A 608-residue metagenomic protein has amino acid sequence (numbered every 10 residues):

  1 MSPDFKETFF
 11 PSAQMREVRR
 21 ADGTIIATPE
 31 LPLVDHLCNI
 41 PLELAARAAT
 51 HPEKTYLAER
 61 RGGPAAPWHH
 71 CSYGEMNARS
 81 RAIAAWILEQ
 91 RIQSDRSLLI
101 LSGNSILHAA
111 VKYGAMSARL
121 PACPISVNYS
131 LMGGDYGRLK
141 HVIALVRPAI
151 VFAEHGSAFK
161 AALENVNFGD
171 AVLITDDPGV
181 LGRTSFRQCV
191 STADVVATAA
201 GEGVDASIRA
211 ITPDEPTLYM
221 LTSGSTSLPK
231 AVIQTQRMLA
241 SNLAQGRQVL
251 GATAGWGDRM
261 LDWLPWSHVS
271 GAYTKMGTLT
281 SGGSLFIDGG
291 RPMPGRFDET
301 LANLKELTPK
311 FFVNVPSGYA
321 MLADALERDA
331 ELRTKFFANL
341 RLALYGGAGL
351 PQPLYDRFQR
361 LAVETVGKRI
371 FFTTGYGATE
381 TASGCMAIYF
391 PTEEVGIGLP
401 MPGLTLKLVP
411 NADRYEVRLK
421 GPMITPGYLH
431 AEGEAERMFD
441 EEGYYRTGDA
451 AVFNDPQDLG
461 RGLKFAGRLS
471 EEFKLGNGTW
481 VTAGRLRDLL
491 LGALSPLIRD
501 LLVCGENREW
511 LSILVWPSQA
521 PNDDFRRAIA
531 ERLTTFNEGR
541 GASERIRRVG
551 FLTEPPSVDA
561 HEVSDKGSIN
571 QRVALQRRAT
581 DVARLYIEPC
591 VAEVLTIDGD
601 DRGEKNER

Functional and structural regions predicted by a protein language model:
P52-T55, I174-T175, V180, R187-L221 (+2 more regions): Conserved pre-ATP/AMP-binding loop-to-beta segment of ANL
L57-A110, S130-K140, S191-A197, Q234-R237: Conserved AMP-binding/adenylate-forming core of the ANL superfamily
H69-G74, I208-A210, T217-A244: Conserved AMP-binding A3 loop
N77-I83, V196-E202, P213, V232-T253: Conserved structural elements of the adenylate-forming
Y129-N167, R183-F186, A199-G201, N242-L261 (+1 more regions): Conserved ATP-dependent adenylate/AMP-binding module captured primarily in the ANL superfamily
V190, D194, S281, L301 (+4 more regions): Gly/Ser/Thr-rich phosphate-binding loop
A240-R259, S267-E331: Conserved AMP-binding/adenylation subdomain of ANL enzymes
Y415-L475, D601-G603: Conserved ATP-binding/catalytic segment of the ANL
